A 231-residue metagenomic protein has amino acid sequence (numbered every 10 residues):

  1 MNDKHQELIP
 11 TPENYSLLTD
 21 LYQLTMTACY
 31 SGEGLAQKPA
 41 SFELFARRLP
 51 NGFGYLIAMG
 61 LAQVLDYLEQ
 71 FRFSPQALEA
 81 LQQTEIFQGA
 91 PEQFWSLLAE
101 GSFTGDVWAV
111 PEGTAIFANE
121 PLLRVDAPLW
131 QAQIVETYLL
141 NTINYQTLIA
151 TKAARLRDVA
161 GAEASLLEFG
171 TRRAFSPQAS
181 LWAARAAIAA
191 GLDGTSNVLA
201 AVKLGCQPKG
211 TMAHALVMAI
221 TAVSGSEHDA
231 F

Functional and structural regions predicted by a protein language model:
M1-F231: Ordered alpha/beta subdomains of enzyme catalytic regions
